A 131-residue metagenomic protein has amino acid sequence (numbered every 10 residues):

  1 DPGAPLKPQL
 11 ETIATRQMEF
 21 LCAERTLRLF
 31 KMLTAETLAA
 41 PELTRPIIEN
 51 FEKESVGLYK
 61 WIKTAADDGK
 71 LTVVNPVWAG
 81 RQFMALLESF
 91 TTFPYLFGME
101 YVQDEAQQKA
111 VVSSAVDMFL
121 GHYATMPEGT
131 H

Functional and structural regions predicted by a protein language model:
D1, K31-E36, F97-Q103: Short linear capping/connector segments at secondary-structure termini
D1-P2, I13, R25-K31, R81-L87: Short, functional N-terminal and low-complexity linear motifs
A4, P8, E19-T34, P41-D68 (+2 more regions): Amphipathic alpha-helical packing segments from all-alpha helical-bundle domains
T12, R16, K60-D67, Q82-H131: C-terminal peripheral helix-coil segments that are non-catalytic and often amphipathic
R28, T72, P94-F97: Generic, ordered loop/turn and secondary-structure boundary motif
L38-P41, S55, L87-T92: Short alpha-helix boundary/capping elements
T44-I48, V73, G98-Q103: Short, surface-exposed loop/turn segments at secondary-structure junctions
T72, P76-G80: Membrane-interface starts of transmembrane alpha-helices
